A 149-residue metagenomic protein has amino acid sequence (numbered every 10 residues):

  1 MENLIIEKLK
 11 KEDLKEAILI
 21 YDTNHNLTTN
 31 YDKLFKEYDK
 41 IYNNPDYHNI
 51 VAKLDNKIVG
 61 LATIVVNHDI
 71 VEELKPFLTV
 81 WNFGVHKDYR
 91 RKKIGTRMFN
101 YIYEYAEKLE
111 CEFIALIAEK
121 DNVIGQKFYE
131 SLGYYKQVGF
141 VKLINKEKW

Functional and structural regions predicted by a protein language model:
E2-A17: A short beta-loop-alpha structural element at the N-terminal edge of CoA-dependent acyl/N-acetyltransferase catalytic
L19-K40: Conserved GNAT-fold acetyl-CoA-binding loop/helix
I41-V51, T79: A short helix-loop-beta-strand connector motif used in the catalytic cores of GNAT acetyltransferases and, in some
V51, K57-V66, G84: Conserved beta-strand in the GNAT
N82, R91-E104, S131: Conserved acetyl-CoA-binding loop-helix of GNAT-fold acetyltransferases
T96, K120-V138: Conserved active-site alpha-helix within GNAT-family acetyltransferase domains
F99, A106-I117: Conserved GNAT acetyl-CoA-binding A-motif
A115-G125, L143-E147: Conserved beta-strand-loop-alpha-helix junction that forms the acyl-donor binding cleft
